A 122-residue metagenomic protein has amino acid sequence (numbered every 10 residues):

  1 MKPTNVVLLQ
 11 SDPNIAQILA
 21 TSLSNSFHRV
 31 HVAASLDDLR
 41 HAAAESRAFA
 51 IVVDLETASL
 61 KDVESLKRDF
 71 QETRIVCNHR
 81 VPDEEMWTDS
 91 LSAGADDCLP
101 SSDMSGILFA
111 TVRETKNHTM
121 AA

Functional and structural regions predicted by a protein language model:
S11, N78-P82, S102: Conserved active-site segment of CheY-like receiver
D12-A34: Two-component/phosphorelay signaling modules centered on CheY-like receiver
A16, F49-D69, D83-M86: Conserved phosphotransfer microenvironments
A34-A50, A58: Acidic, metal-coordinating helix/loop segments flanking the phosphotransfer/catalytic sites of two-component signaling
A44-S46, L66-E72, A93: Conserved phosphotransfer cores of two-component systems
H79-D97: Alpha4 helix (beta4-alpha4-beta5 surface) of REC/receiver domains from two-component response regulators
E85, D103-V112: C-terminal output helix
R113-A122: The C-terminal output helix
